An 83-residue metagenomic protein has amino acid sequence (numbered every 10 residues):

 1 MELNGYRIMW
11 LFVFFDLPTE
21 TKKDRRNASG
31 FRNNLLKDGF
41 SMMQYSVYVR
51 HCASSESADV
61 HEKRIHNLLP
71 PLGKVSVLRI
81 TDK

Functional and structural regions predicted by a protein language model:
M1-F12, L17-K83: Basic nucleic-acid-binding interfaces
